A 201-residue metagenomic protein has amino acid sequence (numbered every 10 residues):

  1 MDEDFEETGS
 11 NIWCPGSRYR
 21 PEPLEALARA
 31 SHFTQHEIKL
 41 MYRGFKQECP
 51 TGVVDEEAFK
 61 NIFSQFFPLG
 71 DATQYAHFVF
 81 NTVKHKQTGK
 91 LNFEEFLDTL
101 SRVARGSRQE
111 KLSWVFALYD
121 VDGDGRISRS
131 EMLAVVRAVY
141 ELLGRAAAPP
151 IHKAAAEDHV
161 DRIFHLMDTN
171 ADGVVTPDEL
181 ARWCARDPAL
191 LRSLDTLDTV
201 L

Functional and structural regions predicted by a protein language model:
M1-A28, H32: Cytosolic, low-complexity regulatory segments enriched in Ser/Pro/Gly with interspersed Lys/Arg in eukaryotic signaling
E37-E56, I62-F67, T73-S101, K111-G123 (+2 more regions): Primarily EF-hand calcium-binding motifs
V53-E57, V136-V139: HEAT-repeat alpha-solenoid elements in large eukaryotic scaffold proteins
V54-E57, A72, Q109, S128-R129 (+3 more regions): Intrinsically disordered, low-complexity regions enriched in proline, serine, glycine and charged residues
L100, Y119, V135-L143, C184: Hydrophobic residues within the alpha-helices of tandem HEAT/HEAT-like
V115-A138: A contiguous pocket-lining binding segment that forms or flanks enzyme active sites
V136-V160, F164: Strongly charged, low-complexity linkers/loops
A181, R186-L201: C-terminal helix/juxtamembrane-tail motif
